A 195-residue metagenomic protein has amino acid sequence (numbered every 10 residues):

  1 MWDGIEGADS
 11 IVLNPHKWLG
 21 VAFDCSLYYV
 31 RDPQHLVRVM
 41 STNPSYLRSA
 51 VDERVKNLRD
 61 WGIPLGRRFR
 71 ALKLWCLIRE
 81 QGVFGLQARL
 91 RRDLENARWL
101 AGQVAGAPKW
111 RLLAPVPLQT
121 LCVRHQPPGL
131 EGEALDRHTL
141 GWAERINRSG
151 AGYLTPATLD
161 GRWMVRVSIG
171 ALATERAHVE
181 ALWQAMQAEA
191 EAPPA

Functional and structural regions predicted by a protein language model:
M1-P108: Active-site C-terminal subdomain of aminotransferase-like
K17, E80-F84, P127-G129, A171-E175: A generic structural motif
C76-L77, C122-P127, V165-G170: Short, hydrophobic beta-strand segments
A105, R111, L182-A185: Non-catalytic, mobile gating and regulatory segments of ester bond hydrolases
A105-K109, R148-Y153: Short amphipathic beta-strand starts and helix->beta connectors
R111-V116, T155-L159: Short beta-strand
L112-I146: Conserved PLP-binding catalytic core of the aspartate aminotransferase-like
P156-A195: PLP-dependent enzyme catalytic core of the Aspartate aminotransferase-like
